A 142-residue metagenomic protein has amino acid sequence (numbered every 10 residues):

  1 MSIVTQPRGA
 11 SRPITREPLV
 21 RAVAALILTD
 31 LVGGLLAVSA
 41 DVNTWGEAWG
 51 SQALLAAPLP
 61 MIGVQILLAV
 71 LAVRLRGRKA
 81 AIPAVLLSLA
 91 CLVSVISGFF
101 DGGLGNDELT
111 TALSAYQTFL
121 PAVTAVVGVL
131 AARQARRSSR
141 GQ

Functional and structural regions predicted by a protein language model:
M1-V32, L130-Q142: Cytosolic juxtamembrane helix and N-cap/initiation of the first transmembrane helix
A10-P18, W45-Q52, L71-I82, L104-T111: Juxtamembrane loop-transmembrane helix junctions in multi-pass integral membrane proteins, especially the extracellular
P18-T29, A56, K79-L89, A112-A122: Alpha-helical transmembrane segments
R21-G63, A90: Hydrophobic transmembrane helix segments
V23, G105-S139: Alpha-helical membrane-associated segments of multi-pass integral membrane proteins
A40-A56, S94-T118: Interfacial non-cytosolic loop connecting adjacent transmembrane helices
I62-R74, A125-Q134: Alpha-helical transmembrane segments in multipass membrane proteins, preferentially the mid-helix core
I66-V93, F99: Loop-to-transmembrane helix junctions at the membrane interface
